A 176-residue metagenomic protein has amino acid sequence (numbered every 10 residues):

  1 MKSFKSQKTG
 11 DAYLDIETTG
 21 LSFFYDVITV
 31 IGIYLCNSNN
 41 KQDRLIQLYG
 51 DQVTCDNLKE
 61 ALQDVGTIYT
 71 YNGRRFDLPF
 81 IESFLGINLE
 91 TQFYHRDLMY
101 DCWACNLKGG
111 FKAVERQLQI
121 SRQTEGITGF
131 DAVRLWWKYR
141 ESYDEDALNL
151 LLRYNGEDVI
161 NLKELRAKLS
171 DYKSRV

Functional and structural regions predicted by a protein language model:
M1, F76, W136-W137: Short, motif-level signal for alpha-helix interfacial/capping segments enriched in acidic residues and aromatics/proline
M1-T67: Conserved RNase H-like, two-metal-ion catalytic cores of nucleic-acid enzymes
K5-S6, I87-N88, A147-L148: Short hydrophobic "helix-edge" motifs at membrane interfaces and signal-peptide entry regions
D15-E17, D77, D97, D158: Acidic active-site catalytic centers that drive phospho-/nucleotidyl reactions and related ester hydrolyses
S22, D77-F80, K163: Short catalytic/ligand-binding loop motif for oxyanion handling, primarily in non-cytosolic enzymes, centered on
V27, F84, G109, L169-S170: Hydrophobic alpha-helical membrane context
Q42-Q117: Conserved DEDDh/DEDDy metal-dependent 3′-5′ exonuclease domain
Q119-V176: Acidic, Mg2+-coordinating catalytic module of metal-dependent nucleases/exonucleases that use a two-metal-ion mechanism
